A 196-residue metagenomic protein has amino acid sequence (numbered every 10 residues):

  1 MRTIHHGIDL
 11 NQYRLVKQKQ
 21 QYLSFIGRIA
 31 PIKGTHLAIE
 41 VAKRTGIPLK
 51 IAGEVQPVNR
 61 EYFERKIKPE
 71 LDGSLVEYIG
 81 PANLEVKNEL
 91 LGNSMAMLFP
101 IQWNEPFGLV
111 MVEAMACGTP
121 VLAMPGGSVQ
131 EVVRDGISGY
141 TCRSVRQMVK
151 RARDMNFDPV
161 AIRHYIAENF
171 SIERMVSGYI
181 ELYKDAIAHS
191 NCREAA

Functional and structural regions predicted by a protein language model:
M1-A52: Conserved donor-binding/catalytic core segment of Leloir-type glycosyltransferases
G53, E64-A82: Nucleotide-activated donor-binding/catalytic signature segment of Leloir-type glycosyltransferases, i.e., the conserved
P81, E89-S94, Y179: Short alpha-helical donor nucleotide-sugar binding micro-motif in glycosyltransferases
G92-P106, T119: Acidic donor-binding loop of glycosyltransferase active sites
G108-M111, V129: Short glycine/serine-rich donor-binding loops of glycosyltransferases
A116, P120-A123, V133: Short hydrophobic beta-strand element within catalytic cores of glycosyltransferases and related nucleotide-activated
Q130-R153, F157: Change "using UDP/GDP/dTDP sugars" to "using nucleotide sugars
D154-E181, D185, C192: A short, well-ordered alpha-helix in the C-terminal region of glycosyltransferases
